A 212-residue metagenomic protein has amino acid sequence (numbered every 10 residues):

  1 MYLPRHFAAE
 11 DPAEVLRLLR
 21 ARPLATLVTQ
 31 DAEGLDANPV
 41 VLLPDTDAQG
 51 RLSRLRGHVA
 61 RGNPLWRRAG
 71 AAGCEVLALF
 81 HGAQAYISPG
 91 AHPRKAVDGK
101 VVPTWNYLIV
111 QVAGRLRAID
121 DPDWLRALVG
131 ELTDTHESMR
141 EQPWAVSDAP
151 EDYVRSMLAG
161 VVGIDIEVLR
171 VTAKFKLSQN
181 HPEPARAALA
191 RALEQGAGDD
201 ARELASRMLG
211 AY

Functional and structural regions predicted by a protein language model:
M1-Y212: Binding-site signature for planar aromatic cofactors or substrates
